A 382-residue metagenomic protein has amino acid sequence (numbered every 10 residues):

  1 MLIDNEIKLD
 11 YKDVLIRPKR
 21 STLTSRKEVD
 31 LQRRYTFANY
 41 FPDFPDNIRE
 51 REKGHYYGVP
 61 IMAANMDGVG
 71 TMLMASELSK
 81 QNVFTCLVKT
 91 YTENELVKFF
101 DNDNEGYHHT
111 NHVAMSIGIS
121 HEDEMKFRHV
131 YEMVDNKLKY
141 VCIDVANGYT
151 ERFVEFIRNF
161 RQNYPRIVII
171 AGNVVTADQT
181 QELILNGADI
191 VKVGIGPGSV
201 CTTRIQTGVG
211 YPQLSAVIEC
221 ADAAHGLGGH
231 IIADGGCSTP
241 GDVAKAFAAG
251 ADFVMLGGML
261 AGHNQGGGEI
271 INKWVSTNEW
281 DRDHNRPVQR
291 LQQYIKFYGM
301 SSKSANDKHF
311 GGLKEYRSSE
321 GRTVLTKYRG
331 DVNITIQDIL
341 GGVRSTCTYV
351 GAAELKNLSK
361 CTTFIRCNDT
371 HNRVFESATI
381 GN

Functional and structural regions predicted by a protein language model:
M1-H230, G258-H263, V374: Active-site entrance/lid segments in N-terminal catalytic domains of soluble metabolic enzymes
M1-K27, G208-A233, C237-N382: Alpha/beta catalytic cores of nucleotide-metabolism and tRNA/nucleoside-modifying enzymes
